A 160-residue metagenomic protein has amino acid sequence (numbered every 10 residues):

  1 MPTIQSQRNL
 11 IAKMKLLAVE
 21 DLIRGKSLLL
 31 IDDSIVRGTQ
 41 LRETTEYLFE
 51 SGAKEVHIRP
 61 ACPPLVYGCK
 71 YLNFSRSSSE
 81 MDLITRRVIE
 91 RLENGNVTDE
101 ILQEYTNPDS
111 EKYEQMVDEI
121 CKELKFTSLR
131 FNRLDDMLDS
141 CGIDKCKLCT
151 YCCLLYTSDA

Functional and structural regions predicted by a protein language model:
M1-S27, V66-S78: Short, glycine/charge-rich flexible loops or terminal/linker lids adjacent to PRPP-binding catalytic cores
R8-I11, D32-Q40, P108-K112: Catalytic cores of large soluble enzymes that bind and process phosphate-bearing ligands
L16-A18, K26-E46, R91-E93: Phosphate/diphosphate-binding loops
E20-R24, E46-E55: Secondary-structure transition/capping motifs at alpha-helix termini and the adjoining loop/turn into the next element
L30-I31, G38, T44, S51 (+2 more regions): Generic beta-strand/beta-sheet core signal
K54-H57, S128: Residues at the starts of beta-strands that form the adenosine-phosphate
P63-L155: Acidic, metal-coordinating catalytic segment for phosphate/diphosphate chemistry, firing primarily on the Nudix
Y156-A160: Conserved small/polar residues in nucleotide/adenosyl-binding loops
